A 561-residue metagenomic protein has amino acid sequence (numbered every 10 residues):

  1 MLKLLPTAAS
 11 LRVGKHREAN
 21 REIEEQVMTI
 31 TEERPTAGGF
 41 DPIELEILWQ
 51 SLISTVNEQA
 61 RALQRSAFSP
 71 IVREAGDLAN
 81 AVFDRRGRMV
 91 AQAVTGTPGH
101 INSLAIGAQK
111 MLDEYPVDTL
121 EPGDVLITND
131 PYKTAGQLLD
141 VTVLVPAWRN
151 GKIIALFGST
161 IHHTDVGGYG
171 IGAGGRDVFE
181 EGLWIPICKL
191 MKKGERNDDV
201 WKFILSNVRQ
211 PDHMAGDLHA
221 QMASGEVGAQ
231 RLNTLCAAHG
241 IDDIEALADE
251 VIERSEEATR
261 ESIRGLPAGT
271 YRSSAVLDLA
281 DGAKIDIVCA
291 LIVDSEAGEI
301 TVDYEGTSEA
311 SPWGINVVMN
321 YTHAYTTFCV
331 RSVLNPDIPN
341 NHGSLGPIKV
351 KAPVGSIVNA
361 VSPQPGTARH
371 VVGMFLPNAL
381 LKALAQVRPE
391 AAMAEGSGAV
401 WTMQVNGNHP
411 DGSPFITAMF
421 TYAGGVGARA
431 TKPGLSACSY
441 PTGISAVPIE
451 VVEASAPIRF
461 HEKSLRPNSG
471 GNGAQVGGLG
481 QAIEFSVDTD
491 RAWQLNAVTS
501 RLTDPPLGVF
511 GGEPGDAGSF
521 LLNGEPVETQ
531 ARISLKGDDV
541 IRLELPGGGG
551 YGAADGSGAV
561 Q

Functional and structural regions predicted by a protein language model:
L2-L5, L11: Leucine-biased recognition of intrinsically disordered, low-complexity hydrophobic segments
L5-P6, A19, T31-E32: Generic extreme N-terminus detector
R12-R17: Short Gly/Ser/Thr- and charged-rich N-terminal loops/segments that act as flexible capping/hinge elements
E18-V27: Short, Lys/Arg-enriched N-terminal segments with co-localized hydrophobic residues within the first ~10-30 amino acids
T29-P122, I127-R149, I153-Q561: Glycine/proline-enriched, intrinsically flexible loops and inter-domain linkers
